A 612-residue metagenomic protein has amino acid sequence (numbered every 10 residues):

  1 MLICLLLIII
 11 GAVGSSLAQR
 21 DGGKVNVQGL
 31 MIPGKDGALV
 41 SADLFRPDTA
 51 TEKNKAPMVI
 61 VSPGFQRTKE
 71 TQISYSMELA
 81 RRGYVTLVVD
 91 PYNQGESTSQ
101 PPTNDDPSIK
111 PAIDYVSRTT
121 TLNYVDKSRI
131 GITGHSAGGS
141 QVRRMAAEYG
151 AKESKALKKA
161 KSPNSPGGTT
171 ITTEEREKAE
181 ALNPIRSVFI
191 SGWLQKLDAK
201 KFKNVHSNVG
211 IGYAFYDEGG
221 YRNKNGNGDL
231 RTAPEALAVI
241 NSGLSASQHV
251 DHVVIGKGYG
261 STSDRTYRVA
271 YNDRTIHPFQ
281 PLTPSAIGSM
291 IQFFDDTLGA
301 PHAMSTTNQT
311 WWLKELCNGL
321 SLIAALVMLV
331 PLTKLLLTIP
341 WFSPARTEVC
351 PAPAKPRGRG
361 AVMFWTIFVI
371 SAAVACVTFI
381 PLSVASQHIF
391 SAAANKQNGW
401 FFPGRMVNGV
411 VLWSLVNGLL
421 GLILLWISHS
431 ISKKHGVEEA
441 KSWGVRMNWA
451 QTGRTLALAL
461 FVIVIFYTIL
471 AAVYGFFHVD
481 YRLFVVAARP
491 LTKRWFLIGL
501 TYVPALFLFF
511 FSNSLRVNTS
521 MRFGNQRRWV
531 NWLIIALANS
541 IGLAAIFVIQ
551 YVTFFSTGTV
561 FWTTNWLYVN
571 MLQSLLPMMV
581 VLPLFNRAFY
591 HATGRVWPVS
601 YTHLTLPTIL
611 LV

Functional and structural regions predicted by a protein language model:
M1-M31, S41: An N-terminal hydrophobic leader/cap segment in hydrolases
V27-P33, G37-T310: Soluble extramembrane regions of membrane proteins in the secretory/endomembrane system
S97, H302-W312, S386-V407, G475-K493 (+1 more regions): Membrane-interface interhelical loops and short amphipathic "cap" helices that link adjacent transmembrane segments
W312-S442, R446-V473: Core alpha-helical transmembrane segments of integral membrane proteins
C317-I323, G399-L419, A488-L506, I535-A536 (+1 more regions): Alpha-helical transmembrane segments of polytopic membrane proteins
F554-Y568, P583-H591: Long C-terminal appendages of very large multidomain proteins
F589-Y601: Interfacial loop-to-transmembrane junctions
T602-T608: Conserved small/polar residues in nucleotide/adenosyl-binding loops
